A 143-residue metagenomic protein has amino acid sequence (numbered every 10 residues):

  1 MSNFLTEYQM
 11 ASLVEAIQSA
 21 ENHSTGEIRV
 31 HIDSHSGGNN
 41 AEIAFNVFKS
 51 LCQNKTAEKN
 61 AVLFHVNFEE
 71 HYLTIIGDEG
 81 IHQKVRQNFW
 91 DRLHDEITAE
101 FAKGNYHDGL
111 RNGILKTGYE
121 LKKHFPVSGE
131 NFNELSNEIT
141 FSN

Functional and structural regions predicted by a protein language model:
M1-A61, V66-N143: A structural boundary signal for the start of the first folded domain, especially the loop/turn and N-capping region
